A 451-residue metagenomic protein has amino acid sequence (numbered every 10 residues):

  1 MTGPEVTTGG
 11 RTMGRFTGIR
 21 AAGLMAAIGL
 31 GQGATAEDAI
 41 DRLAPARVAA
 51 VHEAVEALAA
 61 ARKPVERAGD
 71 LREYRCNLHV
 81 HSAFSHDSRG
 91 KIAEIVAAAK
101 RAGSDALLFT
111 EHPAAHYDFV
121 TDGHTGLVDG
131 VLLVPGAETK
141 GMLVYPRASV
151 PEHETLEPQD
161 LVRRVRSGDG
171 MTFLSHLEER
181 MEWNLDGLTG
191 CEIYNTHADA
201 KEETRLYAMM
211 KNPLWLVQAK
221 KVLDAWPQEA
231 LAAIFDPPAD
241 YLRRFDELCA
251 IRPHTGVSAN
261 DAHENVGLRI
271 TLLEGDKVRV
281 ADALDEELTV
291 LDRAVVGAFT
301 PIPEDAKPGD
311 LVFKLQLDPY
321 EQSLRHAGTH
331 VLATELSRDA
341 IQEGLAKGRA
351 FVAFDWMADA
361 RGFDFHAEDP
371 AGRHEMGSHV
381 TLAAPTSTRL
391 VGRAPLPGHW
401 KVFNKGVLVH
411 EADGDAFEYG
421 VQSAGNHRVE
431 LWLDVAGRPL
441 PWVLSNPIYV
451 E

Functional and structural regions predicted by a protein language model:
M1-R15: N-terminal secretory signal peptides that target proteins for export/translocation
M1-T2, T17, V162, S323: Low-complexity, intrinsically disordered tandem-repeat tracts enriched in small/polar residues
T17-R20, D118, T300: Compositionally biased, low-structure terminal segments
R20-G29: Bacterial N-terminal signal peptides
Q32-A36: Sec/Tat signal peptide C-region and signal peptidase I cleavage site
E37-D70, H81, S85, I92-I95 (+2 more regions): C-terminal functional module detector
L43-P253, A259-N265, L431-D434, R438-I448: A metal-dependent hydrolase metal-coordination microenvironment
